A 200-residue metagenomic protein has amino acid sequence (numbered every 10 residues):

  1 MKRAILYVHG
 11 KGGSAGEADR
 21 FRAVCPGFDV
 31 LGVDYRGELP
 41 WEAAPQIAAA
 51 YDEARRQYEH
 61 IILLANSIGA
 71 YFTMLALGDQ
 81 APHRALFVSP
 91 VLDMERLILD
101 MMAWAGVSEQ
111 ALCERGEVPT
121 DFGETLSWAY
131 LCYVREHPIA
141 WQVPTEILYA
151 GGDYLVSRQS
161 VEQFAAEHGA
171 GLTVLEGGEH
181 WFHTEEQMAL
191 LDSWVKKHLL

Functional and structural regions predicted by a protein language model:
M1-L39: Short, surface-exposed "cap/lid" segments of acyl-processing enzymes
K2-R3, Y58-I61, H83, V143-P144: Short coil/turn segments at beta-strand junctions that form active-site/ligand-binding loops
L6-K11, L64, V88, L148: Short hydrophobic segments within beta-strands
E17, E38-R56: Alpha/beta-hydrolase active-site loop
A18-R22, T73, V161, A165: Short, highly selective alpha-helical patches that border small-molecule cofactor pockets in redox/cofactor-processing
L64-T73: Gly/Ala-rich beta-loop-alpha elbow adjacent to hydrolase catalytic centers
A76-Q80: Aromatic pocket-lining residues of Rossmann-like dinucleotide-binding sites
P82-Q163, E167-V174, G178-L200: The alpha/beta-hydrolase serine catalytic core
